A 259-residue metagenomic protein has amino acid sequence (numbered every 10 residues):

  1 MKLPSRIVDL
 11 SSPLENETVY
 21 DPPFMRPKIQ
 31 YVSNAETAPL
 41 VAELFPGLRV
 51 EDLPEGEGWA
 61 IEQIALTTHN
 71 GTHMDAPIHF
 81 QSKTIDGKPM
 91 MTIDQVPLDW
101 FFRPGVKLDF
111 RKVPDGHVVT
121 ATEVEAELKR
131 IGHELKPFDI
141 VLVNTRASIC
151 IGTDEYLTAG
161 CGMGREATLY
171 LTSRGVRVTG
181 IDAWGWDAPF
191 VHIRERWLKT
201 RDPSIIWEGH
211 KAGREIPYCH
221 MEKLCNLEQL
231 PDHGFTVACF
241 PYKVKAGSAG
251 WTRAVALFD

Functional and structural regions predicted by a protein language model:
M1-D259: Active-/binding-site microenvironments in catalytic and ligand-binding cores
